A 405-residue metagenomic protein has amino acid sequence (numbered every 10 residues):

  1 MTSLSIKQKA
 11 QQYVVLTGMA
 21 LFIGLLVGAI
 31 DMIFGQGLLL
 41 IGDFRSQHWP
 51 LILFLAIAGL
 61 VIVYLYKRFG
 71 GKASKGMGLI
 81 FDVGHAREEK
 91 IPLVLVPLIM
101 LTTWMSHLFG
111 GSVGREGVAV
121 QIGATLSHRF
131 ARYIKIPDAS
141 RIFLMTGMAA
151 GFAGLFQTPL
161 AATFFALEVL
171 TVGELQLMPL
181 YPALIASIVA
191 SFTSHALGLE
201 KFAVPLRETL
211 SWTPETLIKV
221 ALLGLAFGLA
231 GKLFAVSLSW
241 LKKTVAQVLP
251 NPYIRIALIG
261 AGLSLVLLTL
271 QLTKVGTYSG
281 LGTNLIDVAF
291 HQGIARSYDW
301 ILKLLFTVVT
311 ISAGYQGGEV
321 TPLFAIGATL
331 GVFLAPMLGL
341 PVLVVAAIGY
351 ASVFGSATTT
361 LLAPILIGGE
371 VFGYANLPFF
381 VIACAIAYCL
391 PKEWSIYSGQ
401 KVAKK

Functional and structural regions predicted by a protein language model:
M1-K405: Alpha-helical transmembrane segments and immediately membrane-proximal extracytoplasmic
